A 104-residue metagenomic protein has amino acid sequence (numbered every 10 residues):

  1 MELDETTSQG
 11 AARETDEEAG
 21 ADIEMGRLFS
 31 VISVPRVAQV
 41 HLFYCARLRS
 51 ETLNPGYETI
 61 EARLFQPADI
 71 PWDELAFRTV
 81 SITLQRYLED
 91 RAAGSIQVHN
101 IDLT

Functional and structural regions predicted by a protein language model:
M1-L28, I32-R86, D90-H99, L103-T104: Unchanged
